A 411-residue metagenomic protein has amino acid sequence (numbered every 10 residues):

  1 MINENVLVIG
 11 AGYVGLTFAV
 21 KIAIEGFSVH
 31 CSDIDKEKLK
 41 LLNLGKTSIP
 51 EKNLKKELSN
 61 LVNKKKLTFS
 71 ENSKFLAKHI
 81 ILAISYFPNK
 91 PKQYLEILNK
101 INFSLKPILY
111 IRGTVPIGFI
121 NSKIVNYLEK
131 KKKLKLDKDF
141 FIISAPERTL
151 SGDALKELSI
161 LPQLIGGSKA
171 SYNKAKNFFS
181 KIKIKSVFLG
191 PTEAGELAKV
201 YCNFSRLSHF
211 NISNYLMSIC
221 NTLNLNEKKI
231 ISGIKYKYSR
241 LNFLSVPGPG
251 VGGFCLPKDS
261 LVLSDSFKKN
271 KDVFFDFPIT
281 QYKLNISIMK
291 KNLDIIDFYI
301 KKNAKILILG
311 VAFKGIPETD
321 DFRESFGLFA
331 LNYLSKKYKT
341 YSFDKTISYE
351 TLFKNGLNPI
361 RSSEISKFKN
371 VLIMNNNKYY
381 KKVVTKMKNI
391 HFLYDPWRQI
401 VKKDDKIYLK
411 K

Functional and structural regions predicted by a protein language model:
M1-K411: Structural/interface elements that position substrates and couple domains in central-metabolism enzymes
